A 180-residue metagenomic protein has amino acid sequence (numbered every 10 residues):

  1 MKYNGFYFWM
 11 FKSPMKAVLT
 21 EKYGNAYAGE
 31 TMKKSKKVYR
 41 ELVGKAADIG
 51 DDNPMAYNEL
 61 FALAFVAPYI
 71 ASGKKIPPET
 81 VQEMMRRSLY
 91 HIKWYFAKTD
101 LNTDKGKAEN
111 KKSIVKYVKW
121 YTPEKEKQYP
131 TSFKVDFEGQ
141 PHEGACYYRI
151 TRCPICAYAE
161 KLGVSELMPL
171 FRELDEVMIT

Functional and structural regions predicted by a protein language model:
M1-S72: N-terminal, charged low-complexity regulatory/assembly segments
K16, I155, E176: Generic structural marker for isolated residues within well-ordered, non-membrane alpha-helices of soluble domains
Y23, K37, E41, K45-D52 (+6 more regions): Aromatic-residue detector
G24-K33, G44-D51, V118, K134-G144 (+1 more regions): Phosphate-binding glycine-rich loops and adjacent basic patches that engage nucleotide phosphates, nucleic-acid
L60, A64-V66, I70-L162: Amphipathic interaction/junction segments at domain boundaries or subunit interfaces
L162-V177: Low-complexity, glycine/alanine/valine/leucine- and proline-rich hydrophobic stretches
